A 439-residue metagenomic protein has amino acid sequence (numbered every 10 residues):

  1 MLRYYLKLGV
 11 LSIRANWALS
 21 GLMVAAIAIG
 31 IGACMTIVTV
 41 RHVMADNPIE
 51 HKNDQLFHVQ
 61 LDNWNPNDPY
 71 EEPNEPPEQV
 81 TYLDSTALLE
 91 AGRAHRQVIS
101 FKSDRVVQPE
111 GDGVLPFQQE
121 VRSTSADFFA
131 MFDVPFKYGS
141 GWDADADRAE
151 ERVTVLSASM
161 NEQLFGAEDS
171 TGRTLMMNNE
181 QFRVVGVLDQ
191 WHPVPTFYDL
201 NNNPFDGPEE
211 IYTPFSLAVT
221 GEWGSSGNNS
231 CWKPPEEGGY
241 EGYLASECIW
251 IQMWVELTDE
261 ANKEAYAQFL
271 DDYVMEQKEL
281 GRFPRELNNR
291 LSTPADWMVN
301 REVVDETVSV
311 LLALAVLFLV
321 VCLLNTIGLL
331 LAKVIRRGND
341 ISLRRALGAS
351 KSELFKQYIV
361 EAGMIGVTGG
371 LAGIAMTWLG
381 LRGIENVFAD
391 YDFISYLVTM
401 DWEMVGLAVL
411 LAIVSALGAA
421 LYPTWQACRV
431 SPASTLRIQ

Functional and structural regions predicted by a protein language model:
L2-R14, D84, L88: A short amphipathic helical element positioned immediately N-terminal to and/or at the very start of a transmembrane
R3-Y4, V274-L314, R336, L381-G406: Membrane-helix entry/capping segments
N16-E50: Short, strongly hydrophobic transmembrane alpha-helices
V38-L164, E168, M177-F182, T196 (+1 more regions): Structured, solvent-exposed hinge/loop segments at the ends of secondary-structure elements
A126-G141, R152-N300: Mid-to-C-terminal secondary-structure elements that act as membrane-proximal/extracytoplasmic interface segments
S309-L329, M376: Internal alpha-helical transmembrane segments of multipass membrane proteins, especially hydrophobic lipid-embedded
L324, L331, N339-E385, G406-L407 (+2 more regions): Transmembrane alpha-helical interface segments in multi-pass membrane proteins
M404-Q439: C-terminal membrane-exit region of the final transmembrane helix in multipass inner-membrane proteins
